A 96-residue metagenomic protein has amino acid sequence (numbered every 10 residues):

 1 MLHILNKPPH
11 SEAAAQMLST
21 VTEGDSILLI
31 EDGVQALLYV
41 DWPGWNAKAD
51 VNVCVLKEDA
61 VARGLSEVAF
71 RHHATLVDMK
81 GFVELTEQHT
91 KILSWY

Functional and structural regions predicted by a protein language model:
M1-H3, G24-E31, S66-V68: Short, basic, glycine/proline-bearing loop/turn elements
L2-A14, E31-A36: Short, glycine-rich nucleotide/cofactor-binding loops
P9-T22, I27: Histidine-anchored nucleotide/phosphate-binding helix
S19-E23, W42-D50: Short, conserved loop/helix-junction motifs that constitute active-site signature segments in enzyme catalytic cores
E23, D32-G33, L37-Y39, V77-K80: Secreted/extracellular ectodomain signature
D25-D32, V51-D59: Short internal beta-strands
D59-L65: Conserved phosphate/oxyanion-binding catalytic-loop motifs
L65-Y96: C-terminal structural segments of small proteins and small subunits
